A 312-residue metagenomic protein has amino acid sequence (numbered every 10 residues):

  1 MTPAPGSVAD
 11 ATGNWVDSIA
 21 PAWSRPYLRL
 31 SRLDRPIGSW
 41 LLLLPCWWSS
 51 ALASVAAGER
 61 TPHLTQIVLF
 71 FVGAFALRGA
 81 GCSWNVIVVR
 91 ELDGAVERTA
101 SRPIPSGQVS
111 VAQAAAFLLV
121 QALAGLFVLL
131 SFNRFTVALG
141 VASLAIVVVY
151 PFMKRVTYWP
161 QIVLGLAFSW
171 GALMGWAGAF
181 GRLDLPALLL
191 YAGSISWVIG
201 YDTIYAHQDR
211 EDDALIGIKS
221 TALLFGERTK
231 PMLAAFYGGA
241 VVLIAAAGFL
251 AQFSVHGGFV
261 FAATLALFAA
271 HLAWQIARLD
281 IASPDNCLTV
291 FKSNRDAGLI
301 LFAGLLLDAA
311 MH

Functional and structural regions predicted by a protein language model:
T2-Y27, C82-V109, T203-G226, R278-N286: Cytosolic, membrane-interface loops and tails of multi-pass inner-membrane proteins
A20-R25, V242, A246-H312: Extended hydrophobic alpha-helices typical of membrane-associated regions
L28-R29, R102-L189, H271-D280: Intramembrane alpha-helical segments
R32-L42: Membrane-interface helix starts
W40-S50, P103, L164-A179, L224-E227 (+3 more regions): Small-residue-rich segments of transmembrane alpha-helices in multi-pass membrane proteins, especially helix faces
C46-V88, R98, A122-L130, V137-V148 (+3 more regions): Membrane-embedded alpha-helical segments that form the functional core of polytopic membrane enzymes, especially those
A51-L52, L130-F132, M153, A177-G178 (+2 more regions): Helix-loop junctions at the membrane-solvent interface of multi-pass transporters, primarily the C-terminal
I67-A74, R90-G140, L215-A262, A303-G304: Multi-pass membrane catalytic core of lipid/isoprenoid biosynthesis enzymes
